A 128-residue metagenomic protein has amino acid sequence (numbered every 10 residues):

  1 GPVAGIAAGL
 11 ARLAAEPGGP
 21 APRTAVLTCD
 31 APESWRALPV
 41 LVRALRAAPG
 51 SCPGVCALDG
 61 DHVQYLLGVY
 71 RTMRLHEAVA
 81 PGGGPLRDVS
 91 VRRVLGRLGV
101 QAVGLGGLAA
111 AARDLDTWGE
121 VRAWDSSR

Functional and structural regions predicted by a protein language model:
G1-P81: Conserved beta-loop-beta/alpha segment of the NTase-like Rossmann-fold superfamily that binds/positions NTPs
A44, A78-G82, V94, W124-S127: Residues that form generic nucleotide/phosphate-binding pockets
S51-P53, L58, L86-R87, G96-L98: Short secondary-structure boundary micro-motifs
R87-R128: Conserved alpha/beta core of the MobA/IspD/sugar-nucleotide pyrophosphorylase nucleotidyltransferase superfamily
